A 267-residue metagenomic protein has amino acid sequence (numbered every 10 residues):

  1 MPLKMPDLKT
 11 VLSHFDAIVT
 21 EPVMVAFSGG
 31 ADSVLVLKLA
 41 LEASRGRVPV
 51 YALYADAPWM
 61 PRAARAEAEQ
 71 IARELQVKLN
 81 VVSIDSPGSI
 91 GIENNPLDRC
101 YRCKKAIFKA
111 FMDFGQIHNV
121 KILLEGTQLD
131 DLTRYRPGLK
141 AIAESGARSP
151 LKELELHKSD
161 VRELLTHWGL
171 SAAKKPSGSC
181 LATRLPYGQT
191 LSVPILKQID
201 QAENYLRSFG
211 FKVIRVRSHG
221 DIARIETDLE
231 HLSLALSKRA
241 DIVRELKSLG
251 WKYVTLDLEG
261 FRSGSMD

Functional and structural regions predicted by a protein language model:
M1-H167, S208, A223, D241-W251 (+1 more regions): ATP-dependent adenylation/nucleotidyltransferase module used to activate substrates
R136-D267: AMP-forming adenylation/ATP pyrophosphatase catalytic core
